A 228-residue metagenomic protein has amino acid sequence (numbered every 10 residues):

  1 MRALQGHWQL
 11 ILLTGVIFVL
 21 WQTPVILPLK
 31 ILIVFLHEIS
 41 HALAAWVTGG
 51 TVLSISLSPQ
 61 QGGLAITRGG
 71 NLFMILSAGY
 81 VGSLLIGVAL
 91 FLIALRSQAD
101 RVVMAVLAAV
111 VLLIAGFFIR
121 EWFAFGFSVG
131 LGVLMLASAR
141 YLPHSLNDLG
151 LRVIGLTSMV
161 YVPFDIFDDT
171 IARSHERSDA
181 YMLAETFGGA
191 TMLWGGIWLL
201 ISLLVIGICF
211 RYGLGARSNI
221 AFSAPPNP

Functional and structural regions predicted by a protein language model:
M1-I39: N-terminal signal-anchor transmembrane alpha helix
L13-I17, L85-L90, V106-A115, G130-A137: Hydrophobic, membrane-inserted alpha-helices
T23-F73: Small-residue-rich helix-interface/hinge motifs
V25, G69-F73, L92-Q98, A115-A124 (+1 more regions): Membrane-interface helix caps and helix-loop-helix hairpins in membrane proteins
L36, N147-D165: Hydrophobic alpha-helical membrane-insertion segments
G70-L84, I119-V129, M192-L200: Membrane-interface loop-to-helix entry segments
Q98-V111, F123-L134, D148-G155: Cytoplasmic-side transmembrane-helix entry/capping segments in multi-pass membrane proteins
S174-M192: Short, membrane-exposed interhelical loops at transmembrane-helix boundaries
